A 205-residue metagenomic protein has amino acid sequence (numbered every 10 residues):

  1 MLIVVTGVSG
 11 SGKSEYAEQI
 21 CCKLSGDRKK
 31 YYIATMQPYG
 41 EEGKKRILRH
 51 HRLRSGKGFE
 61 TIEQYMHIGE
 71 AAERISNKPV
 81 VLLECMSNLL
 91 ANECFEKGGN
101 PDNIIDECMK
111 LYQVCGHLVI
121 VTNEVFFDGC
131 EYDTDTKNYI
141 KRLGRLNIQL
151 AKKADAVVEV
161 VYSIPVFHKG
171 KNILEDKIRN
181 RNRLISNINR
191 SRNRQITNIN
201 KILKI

Functional and structural regions predicted by a protein language model:
L2-E73: Conserved P-loop
L2-S9, C21-K23, K30-I33, A156-I205: Charged, low-complexity C-terminal accessory regions
V4, V80-L82, V119-V121: Structural motif
A17, H50, L82, N123 (+1 more regions): Residue-level signal for inorganic ion chemistry
R28-Y31, P79, H117, A156: Residues at the starts of beta-strands that form the adenosine-phosphate
K57-N103: Helix-adjacent hinge/juxtasegments
N88-N180: Replace "adjacent to P-loop NTPase cores in ATP/GTP-dependent enzymes" with "adjacent to NTP-binding cores
